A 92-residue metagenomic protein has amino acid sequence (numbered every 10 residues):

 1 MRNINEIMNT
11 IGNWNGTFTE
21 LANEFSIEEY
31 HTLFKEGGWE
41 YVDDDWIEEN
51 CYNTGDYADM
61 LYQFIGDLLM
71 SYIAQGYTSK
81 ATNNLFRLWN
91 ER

Functional and structural regions predicted by a protein language model:
M1, E91-R92: His-enriched metal-coordination microenvironments in redox/metal-binding proteins
R2-E20: N-terminal acidic leader/helix
G16-E91: Acidic, low-complexity, intrinsically disordered interaction modules
